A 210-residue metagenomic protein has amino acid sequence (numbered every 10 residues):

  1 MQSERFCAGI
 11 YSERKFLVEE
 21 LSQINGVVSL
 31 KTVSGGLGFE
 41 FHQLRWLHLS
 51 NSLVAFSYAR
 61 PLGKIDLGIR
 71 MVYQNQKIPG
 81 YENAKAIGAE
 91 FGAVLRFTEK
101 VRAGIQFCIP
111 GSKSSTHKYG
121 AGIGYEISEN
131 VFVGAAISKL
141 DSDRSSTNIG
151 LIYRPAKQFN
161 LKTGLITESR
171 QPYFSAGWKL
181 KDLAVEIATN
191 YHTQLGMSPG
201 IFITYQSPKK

Functional and structural regions predicted by a protein language model:
M1-K210: Subset of outer-membrane beta-barrel
